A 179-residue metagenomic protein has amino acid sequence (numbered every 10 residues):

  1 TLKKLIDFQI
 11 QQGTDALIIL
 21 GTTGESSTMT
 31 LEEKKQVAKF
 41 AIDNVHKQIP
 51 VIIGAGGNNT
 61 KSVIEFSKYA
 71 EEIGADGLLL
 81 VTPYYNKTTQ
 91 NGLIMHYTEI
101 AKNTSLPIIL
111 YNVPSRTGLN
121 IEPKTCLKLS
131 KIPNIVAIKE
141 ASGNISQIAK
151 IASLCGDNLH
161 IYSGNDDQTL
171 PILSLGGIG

Functional and structural regions predicted by a protein language model:
T1-G118: Active-site beta->alpha loop and helix N-cap motifs at the rims of alpha/beta catalytic domains
K102-N103, R116-G179: Catalytic alpha/beta core domains of metabolic enzymes, predominantly
